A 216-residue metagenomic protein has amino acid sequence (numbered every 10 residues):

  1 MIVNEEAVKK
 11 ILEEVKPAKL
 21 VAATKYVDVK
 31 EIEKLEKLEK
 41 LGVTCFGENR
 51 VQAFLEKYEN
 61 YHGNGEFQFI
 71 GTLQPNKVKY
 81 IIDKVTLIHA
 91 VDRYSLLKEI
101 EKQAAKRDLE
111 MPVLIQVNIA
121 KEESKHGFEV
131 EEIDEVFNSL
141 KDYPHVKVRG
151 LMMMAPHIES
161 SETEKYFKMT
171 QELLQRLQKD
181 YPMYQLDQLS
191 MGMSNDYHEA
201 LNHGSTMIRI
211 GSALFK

Functional and structural regions predicted by a protein language model:
M1-R176, D180-N195, L201-H203: Conserved alpha/beta-domain cores
S194-H198, A213-K216: A short, acidic, flexible beta-alpha connecting loop/helix-capping segment that sits on the rim of active
G204, G211: Active-site-proximal glycine-rich helix-loop-beta segment
